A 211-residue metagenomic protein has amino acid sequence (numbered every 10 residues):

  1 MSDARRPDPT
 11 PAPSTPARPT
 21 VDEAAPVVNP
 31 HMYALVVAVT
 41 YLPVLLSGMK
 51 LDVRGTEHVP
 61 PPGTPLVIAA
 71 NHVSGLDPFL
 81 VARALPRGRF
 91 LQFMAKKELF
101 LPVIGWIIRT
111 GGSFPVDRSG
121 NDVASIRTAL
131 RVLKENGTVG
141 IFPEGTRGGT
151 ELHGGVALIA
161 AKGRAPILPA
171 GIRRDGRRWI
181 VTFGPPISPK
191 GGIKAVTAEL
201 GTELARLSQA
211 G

Functional and structural regions predicted by a protein language model:
S2-H31, T64, V123-G211: Non-catalytic C-terminal accessory region of glycerolipid acyltransferases and related lyso-lipid remodeling enzymes
M32-L35, T40-H72: Helix-to-loop junction immediately C-terminal to a conserved catalytic motif
V36, F100-I104, G176-R178: Short, glycine/polar-rich helix-capping loops at beta-to-alpha or helix-loop-helix junctions that flank or form
V44, P86, I107-I108, V132 (+1 more regions): A generic structural signal for well-ordered alpha-helical segments
M49-R54, S119-I126: Glycine-rich, highly charged phosphate/nucleotide-binding loops
V53-R54, F114-D117, S188-P189: Short acidic-hydrophobic, aromatic-tinged amphipathic segments that line or gate anion-handling sites
P60-G120: Catalytic core of membrane glycerolipid acyltransferases/transacylases, capturing the structured, soluble-facing
